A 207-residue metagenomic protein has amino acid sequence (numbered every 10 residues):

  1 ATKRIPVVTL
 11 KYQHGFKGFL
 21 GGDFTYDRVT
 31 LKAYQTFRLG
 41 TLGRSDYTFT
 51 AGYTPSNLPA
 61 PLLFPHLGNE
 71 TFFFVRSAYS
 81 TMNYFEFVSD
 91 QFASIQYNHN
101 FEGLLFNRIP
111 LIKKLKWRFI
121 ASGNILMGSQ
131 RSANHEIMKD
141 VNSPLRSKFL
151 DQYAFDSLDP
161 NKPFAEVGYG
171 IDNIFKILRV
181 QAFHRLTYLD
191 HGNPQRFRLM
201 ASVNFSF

Functional and structural regions predicted by a protein language model:
A1-F207: Exposed, low-structure sequence patches enriched in small/polar residues
